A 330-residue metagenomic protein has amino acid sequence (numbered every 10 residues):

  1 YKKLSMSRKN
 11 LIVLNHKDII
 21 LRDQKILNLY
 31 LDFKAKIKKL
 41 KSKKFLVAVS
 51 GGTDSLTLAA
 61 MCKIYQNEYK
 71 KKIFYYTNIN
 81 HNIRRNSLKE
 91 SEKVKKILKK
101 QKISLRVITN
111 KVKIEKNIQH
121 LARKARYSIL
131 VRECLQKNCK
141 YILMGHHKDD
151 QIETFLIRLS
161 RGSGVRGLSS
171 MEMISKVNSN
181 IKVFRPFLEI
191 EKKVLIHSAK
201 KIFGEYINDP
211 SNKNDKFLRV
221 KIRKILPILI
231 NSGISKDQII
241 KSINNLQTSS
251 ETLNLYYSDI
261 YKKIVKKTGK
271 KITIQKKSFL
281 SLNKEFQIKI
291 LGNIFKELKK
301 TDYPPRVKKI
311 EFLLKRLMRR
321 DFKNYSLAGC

Functional and structural regions predicted by a protein language model:
Y1-D54, K71-Y75, H81, N110-V112 (+6 more regions): AMP-forming adenylation/ATP pyrophosphatase catalytic core
S7-I225: Core alpha/beta nucleotide-donor-binding catalytic domains of modification enzymes
